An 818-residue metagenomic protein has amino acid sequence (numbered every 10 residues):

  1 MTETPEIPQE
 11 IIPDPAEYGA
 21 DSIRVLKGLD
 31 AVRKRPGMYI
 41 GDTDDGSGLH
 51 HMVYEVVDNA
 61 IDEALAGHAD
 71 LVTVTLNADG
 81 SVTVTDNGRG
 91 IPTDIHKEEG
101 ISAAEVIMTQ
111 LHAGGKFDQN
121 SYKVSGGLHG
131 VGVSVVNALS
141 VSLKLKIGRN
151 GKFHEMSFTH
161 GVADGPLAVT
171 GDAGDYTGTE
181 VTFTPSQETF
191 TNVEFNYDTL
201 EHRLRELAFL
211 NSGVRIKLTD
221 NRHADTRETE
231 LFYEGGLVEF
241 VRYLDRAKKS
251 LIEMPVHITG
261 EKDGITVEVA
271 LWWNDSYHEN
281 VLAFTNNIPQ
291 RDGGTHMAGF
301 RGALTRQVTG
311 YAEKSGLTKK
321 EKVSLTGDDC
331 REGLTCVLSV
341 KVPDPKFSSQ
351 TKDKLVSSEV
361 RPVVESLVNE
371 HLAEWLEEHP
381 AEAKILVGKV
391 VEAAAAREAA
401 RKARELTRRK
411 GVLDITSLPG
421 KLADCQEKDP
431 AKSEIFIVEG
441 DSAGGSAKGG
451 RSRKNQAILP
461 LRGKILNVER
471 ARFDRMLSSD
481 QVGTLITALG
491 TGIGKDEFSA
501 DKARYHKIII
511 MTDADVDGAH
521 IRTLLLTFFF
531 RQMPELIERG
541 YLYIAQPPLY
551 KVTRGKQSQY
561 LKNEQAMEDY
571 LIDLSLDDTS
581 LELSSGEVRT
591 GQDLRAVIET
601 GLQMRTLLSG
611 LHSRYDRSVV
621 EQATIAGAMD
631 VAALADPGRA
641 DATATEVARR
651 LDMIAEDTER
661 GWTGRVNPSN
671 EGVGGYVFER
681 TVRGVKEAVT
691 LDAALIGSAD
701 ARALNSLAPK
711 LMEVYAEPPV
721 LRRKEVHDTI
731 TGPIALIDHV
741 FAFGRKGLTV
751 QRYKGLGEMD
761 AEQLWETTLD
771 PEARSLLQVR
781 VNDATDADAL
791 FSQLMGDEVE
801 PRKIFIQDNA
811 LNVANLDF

Functional and structural regions predicted by a protein language model:
M1-F818: Conserved phosphate-chemistry cores used by DNA topoisomerases
